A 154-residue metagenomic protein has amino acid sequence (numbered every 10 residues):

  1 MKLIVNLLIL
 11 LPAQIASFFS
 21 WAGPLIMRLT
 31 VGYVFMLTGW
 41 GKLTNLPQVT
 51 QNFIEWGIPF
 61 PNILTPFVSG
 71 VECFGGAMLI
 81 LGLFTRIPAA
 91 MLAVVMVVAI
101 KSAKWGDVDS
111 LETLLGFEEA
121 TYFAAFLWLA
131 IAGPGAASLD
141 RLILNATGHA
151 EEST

Functional and structural regions predicted by a protein language model:
M1-T44, N62-G70, F74, L81-T154: Extended, low-polarity transmembrane helix blocks
L46-I58, R86: Short juxtamembrane and helix-loop transition motifs at transmembrane-helix boundaries in membrane proteins
